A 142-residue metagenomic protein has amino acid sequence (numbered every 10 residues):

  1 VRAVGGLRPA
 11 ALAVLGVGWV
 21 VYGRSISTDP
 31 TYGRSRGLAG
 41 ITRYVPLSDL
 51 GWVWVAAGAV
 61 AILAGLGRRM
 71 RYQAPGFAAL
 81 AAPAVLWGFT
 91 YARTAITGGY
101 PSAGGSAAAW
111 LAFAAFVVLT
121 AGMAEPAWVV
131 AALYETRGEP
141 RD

Functional and structural regions predicted by a protein language model:
V1-W19: Cytosolic juxtamembrane helix and N-cap/initiation of the first transmembrane helix
A11-V14, P46-A56, P75-A82: Physicochemical signature of membrane-embedded alpha-helices that form the seven-helix bundle of GPCRs, emphasizing
V14-S48: Hydrophobic transmembrane helix segments
V45-W54, A103-F116: Alpha-helical transmembrane segments of polytopic membrane proteins
L63-P83: Loop-to-transmembrane helix junctions at the membrane interface
V85-A109: Membrane-helix boundary connector in multi-pass membrane proteins
F113-E139: Membrane-water interface at the C-terminal end of transmembrane alpha helices
